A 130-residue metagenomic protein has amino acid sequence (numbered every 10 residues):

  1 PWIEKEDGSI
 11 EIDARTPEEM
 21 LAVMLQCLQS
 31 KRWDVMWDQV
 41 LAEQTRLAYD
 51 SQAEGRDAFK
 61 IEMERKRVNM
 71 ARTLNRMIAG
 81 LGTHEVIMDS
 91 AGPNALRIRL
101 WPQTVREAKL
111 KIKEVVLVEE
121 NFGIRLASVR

Functional and structural regions predicted by a protein language model:
P1-S9, E18-E19, W33-A95: Short solvent-exposed beta->alpha transition segments
R15-K31: Short, aromatic-enriched amphipathic alpha-helices that serve as compact interaction elements
K31-W33, F122: Loop/turn elements at helix/coil->beta-strand transitions in domains of secreted/extracellular proteins
A71-R130: Exposed beta-sheet edge and beta->alpha loop/turn motif
